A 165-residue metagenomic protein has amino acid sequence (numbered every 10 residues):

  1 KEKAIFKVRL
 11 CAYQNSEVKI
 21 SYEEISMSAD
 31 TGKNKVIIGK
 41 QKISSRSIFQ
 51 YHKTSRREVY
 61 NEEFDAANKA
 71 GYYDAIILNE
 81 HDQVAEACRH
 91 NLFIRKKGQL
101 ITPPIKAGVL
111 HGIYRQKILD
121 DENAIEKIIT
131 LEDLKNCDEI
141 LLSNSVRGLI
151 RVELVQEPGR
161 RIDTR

Functional and structural regions predicted by a protein language model:
K1-K7, C11-R165: Helix-start/capping segments and mature chain N-termini
